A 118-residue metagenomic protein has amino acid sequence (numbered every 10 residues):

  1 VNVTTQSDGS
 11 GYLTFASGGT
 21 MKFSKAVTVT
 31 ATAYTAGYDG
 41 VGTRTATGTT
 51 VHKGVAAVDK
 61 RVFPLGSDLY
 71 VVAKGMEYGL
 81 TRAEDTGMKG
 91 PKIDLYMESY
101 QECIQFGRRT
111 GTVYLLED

Functional and structural regions predicted by a protein language model:
V1-D118: Solvent-exposed, well-ordered loop and adjacent helix/strand elements within mature globular domains that form
